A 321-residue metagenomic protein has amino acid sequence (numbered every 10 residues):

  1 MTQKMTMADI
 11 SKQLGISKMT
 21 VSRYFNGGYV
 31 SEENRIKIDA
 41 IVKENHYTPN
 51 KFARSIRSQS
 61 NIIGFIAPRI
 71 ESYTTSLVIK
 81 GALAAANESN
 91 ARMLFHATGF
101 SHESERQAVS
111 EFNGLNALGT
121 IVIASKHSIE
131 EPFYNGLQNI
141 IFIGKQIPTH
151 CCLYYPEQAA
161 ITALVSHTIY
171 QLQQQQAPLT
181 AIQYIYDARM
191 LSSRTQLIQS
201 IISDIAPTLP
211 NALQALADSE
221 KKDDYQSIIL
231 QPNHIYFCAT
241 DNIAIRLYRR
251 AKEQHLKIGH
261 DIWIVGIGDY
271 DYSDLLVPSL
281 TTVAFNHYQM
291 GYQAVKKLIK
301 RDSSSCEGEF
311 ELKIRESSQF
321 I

Functional and structural regions predicted by a protein language model:
M1-Q59: N-terminal helix-turn-helix DNA-binding module of bacterial transcription factors
Q3-M5, K43-T74, V78, S89 (+1 more regions): N-terminal helix-turn-helix/winged-helix DNA-binding helices and compositionally similar short basic alpha-helical
N87-I129: Central regulatory/effector-binding core of bacterial HTH transcription factors
R92, N116-A124, A181-D187, Q231-I243 (+1 more regions): Periplasmic-binding protein-like
I123-T162, G268-L280: Flexible loop/hinge segments that line or gate small-molecule binding clefts
P148-Q183, K221-Y225, A284-S303: Hydrophobic alpha-helical segments within soluble ligand-binding/sensing domains
L164-L213, C306-F320: An alpha-beta-alpha
S227-I321: Flexible loop/turn connectors
